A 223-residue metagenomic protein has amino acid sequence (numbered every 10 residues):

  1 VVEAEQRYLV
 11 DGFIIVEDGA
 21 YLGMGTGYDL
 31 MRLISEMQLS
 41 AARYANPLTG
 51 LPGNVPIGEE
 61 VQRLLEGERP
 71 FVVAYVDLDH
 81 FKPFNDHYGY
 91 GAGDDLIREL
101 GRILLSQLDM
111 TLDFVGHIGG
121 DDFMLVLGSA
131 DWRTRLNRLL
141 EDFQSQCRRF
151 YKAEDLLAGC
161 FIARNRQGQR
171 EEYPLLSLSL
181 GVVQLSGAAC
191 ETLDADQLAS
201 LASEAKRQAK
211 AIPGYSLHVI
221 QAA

Functional and structural regions predicted by a protein language model:
V1-V10, V16, I34: The conserved cystathionine-beta-synthase
A20-E36: Short beta->alpha transition motifs characteristic of CBS
S35-E36, S40-A41, E204, Q208-A211 (+1 more regions): C-di-GMP signaling machinery
S35-P56, P83-D86: Amphipathic HAMP/coiled-coil signal-transducing linker helices that couple sensory inputs to cytosolic output domains
R43, Q62-V76, H87, S106-F114 (+3 more regions): Nucleotide second-messenger and two-component phosphorelay signaling modules
N46-T49, A74-D77, G120: Conserved metal-coordinating catalytic motifs of nucleotidyl cyclase and c-di-GMP turnover enzymes
N54-V72, K82-D109, G116-G120, M124-L125 (+3 more regions): Conserved long alpha-helical elements within nucleotide-processing catalytic cores of c-di-GMP signaling and class III
Y151-E204, S216-A222: A short glycine-enriched loop-to-beta-strand structural element that forms part of the catalytic core of nucleotide
